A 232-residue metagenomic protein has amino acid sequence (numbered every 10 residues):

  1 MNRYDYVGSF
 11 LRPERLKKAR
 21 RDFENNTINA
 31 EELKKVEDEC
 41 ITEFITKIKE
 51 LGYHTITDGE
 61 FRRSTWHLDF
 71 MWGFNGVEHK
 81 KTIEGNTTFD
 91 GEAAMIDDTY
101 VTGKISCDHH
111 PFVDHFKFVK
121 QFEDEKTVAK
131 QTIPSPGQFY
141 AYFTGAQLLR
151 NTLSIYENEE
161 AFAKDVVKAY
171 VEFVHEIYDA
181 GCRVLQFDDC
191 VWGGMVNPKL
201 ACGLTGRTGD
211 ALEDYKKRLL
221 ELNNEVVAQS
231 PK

Functional and structural regions predicted by a protein language model:
M1-K232: Domain-level signal for soluble alpha/beta catalytic cores
